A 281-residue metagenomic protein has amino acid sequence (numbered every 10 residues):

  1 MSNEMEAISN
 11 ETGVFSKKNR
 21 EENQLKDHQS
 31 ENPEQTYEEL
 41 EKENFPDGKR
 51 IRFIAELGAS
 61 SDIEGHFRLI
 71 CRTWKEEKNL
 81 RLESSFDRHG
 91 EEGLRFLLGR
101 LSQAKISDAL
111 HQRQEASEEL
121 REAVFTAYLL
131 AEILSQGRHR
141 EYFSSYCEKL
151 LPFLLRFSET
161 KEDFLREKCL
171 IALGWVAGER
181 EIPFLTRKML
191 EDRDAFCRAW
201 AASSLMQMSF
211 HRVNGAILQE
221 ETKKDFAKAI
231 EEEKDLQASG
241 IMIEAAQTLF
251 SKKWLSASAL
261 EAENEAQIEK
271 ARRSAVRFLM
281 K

Functional and structural regions predicted by a protein language model:
S2-I106: N-terminal alpha-helical scaffold/docking segments in eukaryotic complex subunits
P33-E34, A59-I70, G90-Q112, Q136-F157 (+3 more regions): Amphipathic alpha-helical scaffolding segments comprising HEAT/armadillo-like alpha-solenoid repeats
F45-I54, K75-S85, A131-E141, D163-I171 (+1 more regions): Boundary/linker elements of alpha-helical solenoid repeat scaffolds
K75-E76, E91, L120, V124 (+5 more regions): Alpha-helix N-cap/helix-start positions at coil->helix boundaries
R81, F96, R121, F125 (+9 more regions): Alpha-solenoid helical repeat scaffolds
D87, S102, Y128-S135, G174 (+3 more regions): Structural signature of alpha-helical solenoid repeat scaffolds
R198-A201, Q207-A246: Long alpha-helical HEAT/HEAT-like repeat alpha-solenoid scaffolds in very large eukaryotic proteins, especially those
I243, Q247-K281: Eukaryotic acidic, Ser/Thr-rich intrinsically disordered low-complexity regions
